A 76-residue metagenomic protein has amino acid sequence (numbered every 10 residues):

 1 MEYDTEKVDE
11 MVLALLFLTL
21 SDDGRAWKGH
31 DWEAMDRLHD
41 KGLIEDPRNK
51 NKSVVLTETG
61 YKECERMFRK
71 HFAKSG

Functional and structural regions predicted by a protein language model:
M1-E33, K70-A73: Short amphipathic alpha-helical interface segments
L15, D36, E65: A cross-family signal for key residues in well-ordered alpha-helices that form functional helical elements
W32-M35, Y61: Short functional linear motifs
M35-K41: Basic amphipathic alpha-helical segments that dock to polyanions
K41-N49: A short, conserved structural fragment
N51-L56: Minor-groove-contacting beta-hairpin "wing" of winged helix-turn-helix DNA-binding domains
E58-G76: Short, amphipathic alpha-helical interaction segments positioned at domain boundaries
